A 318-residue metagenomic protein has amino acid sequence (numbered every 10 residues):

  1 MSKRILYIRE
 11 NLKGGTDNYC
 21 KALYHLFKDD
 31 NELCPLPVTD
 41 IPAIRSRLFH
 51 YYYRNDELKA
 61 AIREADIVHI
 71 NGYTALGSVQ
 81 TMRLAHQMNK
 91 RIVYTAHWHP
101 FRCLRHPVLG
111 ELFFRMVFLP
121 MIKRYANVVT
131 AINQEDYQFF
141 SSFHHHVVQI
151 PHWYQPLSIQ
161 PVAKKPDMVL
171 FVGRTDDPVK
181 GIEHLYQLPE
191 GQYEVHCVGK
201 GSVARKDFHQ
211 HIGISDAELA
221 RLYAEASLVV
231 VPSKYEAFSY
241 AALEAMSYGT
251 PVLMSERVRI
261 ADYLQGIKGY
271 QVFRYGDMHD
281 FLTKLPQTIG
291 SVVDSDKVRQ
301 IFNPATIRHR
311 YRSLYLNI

Functional and structural regions predicted by a protein language model:
I62, R221-A226: Short alpha-helical donor nucleotide-sugar binding micro-motif in glycosyltransferases
Y73, K234: Aromatic "clamp/platform" in nucleotide-sugar-dependent glycosyltransferases that forms part of the donor/acceptor
Q87, H99-P100, E111-V128: Membrane-proximal helix-turn-helix segments that form the acceptor-binding/catalytic region of lipid-linked
F118-I159: Donor nucleotide-sugar binding/catalytic pocket of nucleotide-sugar-dependent glycosyltransferases
T130, P161-K180, Y186-V195: Conserved donor-binding/catalytic core segment of Leloir-type glycosyltransferases
V172, G266-H279, T283-I289: Conserved acidic donor-binding segment of nucleotide-sugar-dependent glycosyltransferases
P251-M254: Short hydrophobic beta-strand element within catalytic cores of glycosyltransferases and related nucleotide-activated
P286-N317: A charged, aromatic-enriched C-terminal amphipathic alpha-helix characteristic of glycosyltransferases across folds
